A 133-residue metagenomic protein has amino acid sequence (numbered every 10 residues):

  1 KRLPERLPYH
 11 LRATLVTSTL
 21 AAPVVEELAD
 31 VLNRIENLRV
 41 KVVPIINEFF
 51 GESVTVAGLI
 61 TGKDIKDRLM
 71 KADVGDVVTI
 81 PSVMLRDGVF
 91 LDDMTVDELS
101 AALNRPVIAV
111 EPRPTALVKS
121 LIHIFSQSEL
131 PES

Functional and structural regions predicted by a protein language model:
K1-S133: Auxiliary Fe-S-binding modules of radical SAM enzymes
